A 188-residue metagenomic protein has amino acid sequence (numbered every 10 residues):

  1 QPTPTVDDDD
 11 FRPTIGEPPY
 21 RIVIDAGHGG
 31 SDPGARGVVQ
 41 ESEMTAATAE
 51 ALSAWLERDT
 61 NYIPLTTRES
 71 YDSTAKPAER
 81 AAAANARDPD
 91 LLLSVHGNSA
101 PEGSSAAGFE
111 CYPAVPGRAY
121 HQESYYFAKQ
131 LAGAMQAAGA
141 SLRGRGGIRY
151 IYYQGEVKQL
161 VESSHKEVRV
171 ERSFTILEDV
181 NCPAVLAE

Functional and structural regions predicted by a protein language model:
Q1-I22: Non-catalytic propeptide/linker segments at domain boundaries
D7-T14, V39-E188: Active-site-proximal helix/loop segments of hydrolytic enzymes
P19-V38: Short glycine-rich His-centered loop
